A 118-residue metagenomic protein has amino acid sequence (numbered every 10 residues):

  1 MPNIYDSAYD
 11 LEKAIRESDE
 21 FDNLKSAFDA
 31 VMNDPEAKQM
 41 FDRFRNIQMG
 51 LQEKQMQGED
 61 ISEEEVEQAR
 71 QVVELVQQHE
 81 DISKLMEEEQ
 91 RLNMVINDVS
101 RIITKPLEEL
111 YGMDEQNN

Functional and structural regions predicted by a protein language model:
S7-D29: Short, charge-rich amphipathic alpha-helices with coiled-coil/heptad character
A8, Q48, E89, I96: Short amphipathic alpha-helical/adjacent loop interface patches that line ligand and macromolecule-binding sites
L24-E88: Amphipathic alpha-helical segments
N33, V95, L110: Contiguous, function-dense segments enriched for cysteine-driven chemistry and partner/ligand-binding capacity
K54, I61, H79, V99-I102 (+2 more regions): Hydrophobic stripe of amphipathic alpha-helices that form coiled-coil interfaces
K84, R91-P106: C-terminal structural segments of small proteins and small subunits
L110-N118: Short acidic DE-rich linear segments
